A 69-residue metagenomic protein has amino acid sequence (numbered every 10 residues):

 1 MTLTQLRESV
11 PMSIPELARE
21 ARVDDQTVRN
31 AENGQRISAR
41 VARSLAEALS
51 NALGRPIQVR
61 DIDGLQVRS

Functional and structural regions predicted by a protein language model:
M1-V10, E16, E20, R55-D61 (+1 more regions): A short, Lys/Arg-rich alpha-helix, primarily the initiator
L3, I14, A42, A46: Generic structural marker for isolated residues within well-ordered, non-membrane alpha-helices of soluble domains
E8, R19, N33, E47 (+1 more regions): Short polybasic/polar patches that bind polyanions
R22-I37: Recognition helix of helix-turn-helix/homeodomain-like DNA-binding domains that insert into the DNA major groove
Q26, L49, V59-D61: Short C-terminal domain-edge/linker segments immediately following a structured domain
Q35, Q66-S69: Residue-level detector of flexible, active-site-proximal loop/helix-junction positions within diverse enzyme catalytic
A39-I57: DNA major-groove recognition helix of helix-turn-helix/homeodomain DNA-binding modules
